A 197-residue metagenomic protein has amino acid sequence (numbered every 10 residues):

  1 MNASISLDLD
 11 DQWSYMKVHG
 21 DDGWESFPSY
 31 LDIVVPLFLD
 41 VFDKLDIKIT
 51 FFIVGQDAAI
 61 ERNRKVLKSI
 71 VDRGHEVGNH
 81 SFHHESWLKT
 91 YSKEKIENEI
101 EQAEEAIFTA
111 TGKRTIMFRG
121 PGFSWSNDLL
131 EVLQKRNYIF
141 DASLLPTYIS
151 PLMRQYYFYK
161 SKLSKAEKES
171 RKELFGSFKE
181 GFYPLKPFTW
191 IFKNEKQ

Functional and structural regions predicted by a protein language model:
M1-R73: Active-site beta->alpha N-cap acidic-glycine motif
S4-L7, K95, N137: Residue-level recognition of hydrophobic positions within alpha-helical transmembrane segments
S14-V18, F42-L45, S81-E85, A106-F108 (+1 more regions): Generic detector of short, locally flexible boundary/turn motifs and exposed helical patches
G23-W24, K68-I70, K95-E97, Q134 (+1 more regions): Short, hinge-like loop/turn segments at secondary-structure boundaries
V34-L37, V41, Q102, A106 (+1 more regions): Amphipathic alpha-helical segments that form well-ordered structural scaffolds and often line/cohere around active
L45-D128, I139, S143-R154, K196: Metal-dependent polysaccharide deacetylase catalytic core of the NodB/CE4 family, i.e., the active-site-bearing domain
K113, G120-Q197: Active-site-adjacent pocket scaffolds in enzyme catalytic domains
